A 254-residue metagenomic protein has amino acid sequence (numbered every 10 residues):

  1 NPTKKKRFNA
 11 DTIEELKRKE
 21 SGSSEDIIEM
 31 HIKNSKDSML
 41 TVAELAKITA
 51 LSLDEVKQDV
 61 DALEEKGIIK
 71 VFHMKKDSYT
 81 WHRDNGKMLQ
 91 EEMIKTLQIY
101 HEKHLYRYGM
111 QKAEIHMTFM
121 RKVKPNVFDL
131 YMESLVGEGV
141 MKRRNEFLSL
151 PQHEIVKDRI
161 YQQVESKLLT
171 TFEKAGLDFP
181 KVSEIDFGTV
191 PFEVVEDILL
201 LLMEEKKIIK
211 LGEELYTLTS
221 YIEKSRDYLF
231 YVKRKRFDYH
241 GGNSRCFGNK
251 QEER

Functional and structural regions predicted by a protein language model:
N1-K210, L218-R254: C-terminal effector modules of nucleic-acid-centric enzymes and ribosome-associated factors
